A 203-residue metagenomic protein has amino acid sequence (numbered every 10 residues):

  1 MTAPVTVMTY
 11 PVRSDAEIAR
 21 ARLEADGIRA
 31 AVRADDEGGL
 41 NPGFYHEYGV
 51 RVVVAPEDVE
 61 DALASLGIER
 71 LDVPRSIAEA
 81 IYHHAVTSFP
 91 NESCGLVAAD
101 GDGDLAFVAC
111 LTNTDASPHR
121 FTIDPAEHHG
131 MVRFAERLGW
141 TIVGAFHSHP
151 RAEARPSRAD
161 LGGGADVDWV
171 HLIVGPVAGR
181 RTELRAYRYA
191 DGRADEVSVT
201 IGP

Functional and structural regions predicted by a protein language model:
M1-E69: Acidic/polar low-complexity segments and flexible, solvent-exposed patches
R70-I142, R151-P203: Conserved beta-strand-loop surface patch within small alpha/beta domains used for substrate/adaptor or ligand engagement
S148: Acidic/histidine-rich, metal-coordinating catalytic segments
